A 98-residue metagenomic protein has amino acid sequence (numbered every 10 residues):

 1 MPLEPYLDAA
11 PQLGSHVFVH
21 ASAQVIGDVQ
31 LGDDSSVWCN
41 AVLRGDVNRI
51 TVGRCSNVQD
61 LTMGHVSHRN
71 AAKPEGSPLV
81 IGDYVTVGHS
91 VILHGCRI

Functional and structural regions predicted by a protein language model:
M1, L7, H68-A71, E75-S77: Acidic/polar low-complexity surface segments
M1-P2, G88: Short, composition-biased local secondary-structure segments
Y6-L7, V25: Short hydrophobic/aromatic-rich motifs at helix boundaries and adjacent loops
P11, S15-V19, A23, V29 (+7 more regions): A structural motif detector for beta-strand N-caps
